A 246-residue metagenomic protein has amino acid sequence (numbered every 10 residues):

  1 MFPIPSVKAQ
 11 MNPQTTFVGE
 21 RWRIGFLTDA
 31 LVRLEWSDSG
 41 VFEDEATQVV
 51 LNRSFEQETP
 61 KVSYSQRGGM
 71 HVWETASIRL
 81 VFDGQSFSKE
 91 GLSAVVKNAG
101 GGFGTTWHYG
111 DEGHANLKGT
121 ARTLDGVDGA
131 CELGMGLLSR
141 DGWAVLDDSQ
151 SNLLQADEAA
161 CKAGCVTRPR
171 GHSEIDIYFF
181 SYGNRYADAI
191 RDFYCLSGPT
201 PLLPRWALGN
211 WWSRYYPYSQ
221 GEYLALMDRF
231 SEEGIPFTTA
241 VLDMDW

Functional and structural regions predicted by a protein language model:
F2, L27-G68: A low-complexity, Ser/Thr/Gly/Pro-enriched, surface-exposed linker/loop concept that marks segments flanking
F2-M11: Short, Gly/Pro- and small/polar-rich lid/capping loops
V62-P204, R214-Y215, M227-E232: Catalytic and substrate-binding clefts that recognize carbohydrates or anionic sugar/phosphate headgroups
L203-L208, I235-T238: Loop/turn elements at helix/coil->beta-strand transitions in domains of secreted/extracellular proteins
N210-Q220: Active-site mouth loops of central-metabolism enzymes
E222-D245: Catalytic domains of carbohydrate-active enzymes, especially glycoside hydrolases
